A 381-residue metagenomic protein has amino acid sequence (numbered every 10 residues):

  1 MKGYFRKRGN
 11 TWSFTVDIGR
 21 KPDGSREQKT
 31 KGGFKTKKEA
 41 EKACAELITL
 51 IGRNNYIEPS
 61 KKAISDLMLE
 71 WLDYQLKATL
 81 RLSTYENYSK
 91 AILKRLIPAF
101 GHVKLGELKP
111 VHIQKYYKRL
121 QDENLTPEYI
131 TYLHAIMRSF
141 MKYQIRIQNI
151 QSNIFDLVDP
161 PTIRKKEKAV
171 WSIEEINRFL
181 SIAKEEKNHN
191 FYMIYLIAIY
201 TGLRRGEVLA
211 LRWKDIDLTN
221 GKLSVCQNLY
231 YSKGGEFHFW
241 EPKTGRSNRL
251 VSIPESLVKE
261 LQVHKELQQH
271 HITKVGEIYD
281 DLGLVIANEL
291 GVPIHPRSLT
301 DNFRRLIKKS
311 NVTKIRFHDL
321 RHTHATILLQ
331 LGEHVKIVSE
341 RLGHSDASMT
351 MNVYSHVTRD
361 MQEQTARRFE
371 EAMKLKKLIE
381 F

Functional and structural regions predicted by a protein language model:
M1-K7: Short amphipathic beta-strand and strand-loop transition segments with alternating hydrophobic
R8-S13, I18-V111, H264-D281: N-terminal DNA-binding module of tyrosine recombinases/phage integrases
I57-S60, L72-I154, K165-K166, E186-N188 (+2 more regions): N-terminal core-binding DNA-recognition domain of tyrosine site-specific recombinases/integrases
E123, S181-F191, T201, V251 (+3 more regions): Short, basic (Lys/Arg/His-rich) helix/loop patches that form interaction surfaces in the mid-to-C-terminal regions
P127, T131, R146-L211, L218-T219 (+5 more regions): Basic, Lys/Arg- and aromatic-enriched nucleic-acid-binding interface segment
T162, K166, V170, N228-Y231 (+2 more regions): Catalytic-site neighborhood detector that most strongly recognizes the C-terminal catalytic loop/helix of tyrosine
E185, N220, K233-G234, H238-N248 (+7 more regions): C-terminal secondary-structure termini that scaffold catalytic or DNA-interacting sites
D215-K222, K314, E333-S355, E363: Short, polar N-cap/turn motifs at the start of nucleic acid-interacting alpha helices
